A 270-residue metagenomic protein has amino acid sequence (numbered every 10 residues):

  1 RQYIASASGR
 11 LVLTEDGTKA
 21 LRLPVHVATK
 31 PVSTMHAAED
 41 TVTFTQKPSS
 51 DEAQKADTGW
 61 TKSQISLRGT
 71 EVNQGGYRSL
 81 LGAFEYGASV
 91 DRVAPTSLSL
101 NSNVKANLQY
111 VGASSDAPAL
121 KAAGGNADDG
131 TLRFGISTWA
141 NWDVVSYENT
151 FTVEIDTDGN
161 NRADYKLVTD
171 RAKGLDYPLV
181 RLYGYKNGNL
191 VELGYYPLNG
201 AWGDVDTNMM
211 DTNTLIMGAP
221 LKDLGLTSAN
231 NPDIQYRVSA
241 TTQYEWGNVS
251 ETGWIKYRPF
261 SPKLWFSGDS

Functional and structural regions predicted by a protein language model:
I4, L13-G75: Long, low-complexity ectodomains and other extracytoplasmic segments of secretory-pathway proteins
S6-R10, D233-Q235: Short, conserved beta-strand segments of beta-strand-rich sandwich/propeller modules, principally
A7-G9, L21, G130, N213: Core residues of folded domains in eukaryotic genome-function proteins
R10-V12, E154: Residue-level detector of beta-strand face positions
G59-S270: Surface-exposed extracytoplasmic segments
